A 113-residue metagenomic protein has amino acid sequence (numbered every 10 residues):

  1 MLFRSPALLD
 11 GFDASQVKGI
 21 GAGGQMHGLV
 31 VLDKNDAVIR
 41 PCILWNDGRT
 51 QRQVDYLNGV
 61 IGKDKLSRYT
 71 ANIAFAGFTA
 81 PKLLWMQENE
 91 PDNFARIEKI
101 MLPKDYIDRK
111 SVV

Functional and structural regions predicted by a protein language model:
M1-P41, Q51-R52, R68, R96: N-terminal glycine/serine-rich phosphate-binding loop of ATP-dependent small-molecule kinases, especially carbohydrate
A22, L66-V113: Gly/Ser/Thr-rich active-site cleft segment
K34-N35, V60, N89-P91: Short loop segments at secondary-structure junctions
D47: Carbohydrate-associated surface elements
Q51-G62: Hinge/lid segment of periplasmic solute-binding proteins
